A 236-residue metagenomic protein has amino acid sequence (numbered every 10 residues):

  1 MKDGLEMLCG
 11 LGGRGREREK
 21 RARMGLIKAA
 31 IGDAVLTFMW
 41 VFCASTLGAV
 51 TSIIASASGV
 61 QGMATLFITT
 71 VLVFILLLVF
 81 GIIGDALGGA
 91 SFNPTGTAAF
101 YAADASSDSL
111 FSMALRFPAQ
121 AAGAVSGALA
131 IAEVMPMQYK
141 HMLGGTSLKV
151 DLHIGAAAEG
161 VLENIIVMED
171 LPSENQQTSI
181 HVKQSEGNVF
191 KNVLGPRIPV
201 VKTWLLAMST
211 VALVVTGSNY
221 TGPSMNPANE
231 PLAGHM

Functional and structural regions predicted by a protein language model:
M1-M236: Membrane-interface helix-loop junctions and terminal tails of multi-pass membrane proteins
